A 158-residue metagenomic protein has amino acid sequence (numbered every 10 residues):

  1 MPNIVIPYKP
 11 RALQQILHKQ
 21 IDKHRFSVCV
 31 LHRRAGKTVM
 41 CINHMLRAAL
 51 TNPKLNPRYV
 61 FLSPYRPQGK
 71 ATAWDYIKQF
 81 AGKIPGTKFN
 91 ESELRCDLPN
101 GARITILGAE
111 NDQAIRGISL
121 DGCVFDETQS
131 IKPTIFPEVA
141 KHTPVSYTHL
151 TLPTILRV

Functional and structural regions predicted by a protein language model:
M1-L152, R157: Phosphate/NTP-binding elements of NTP-utilizing enzymes
